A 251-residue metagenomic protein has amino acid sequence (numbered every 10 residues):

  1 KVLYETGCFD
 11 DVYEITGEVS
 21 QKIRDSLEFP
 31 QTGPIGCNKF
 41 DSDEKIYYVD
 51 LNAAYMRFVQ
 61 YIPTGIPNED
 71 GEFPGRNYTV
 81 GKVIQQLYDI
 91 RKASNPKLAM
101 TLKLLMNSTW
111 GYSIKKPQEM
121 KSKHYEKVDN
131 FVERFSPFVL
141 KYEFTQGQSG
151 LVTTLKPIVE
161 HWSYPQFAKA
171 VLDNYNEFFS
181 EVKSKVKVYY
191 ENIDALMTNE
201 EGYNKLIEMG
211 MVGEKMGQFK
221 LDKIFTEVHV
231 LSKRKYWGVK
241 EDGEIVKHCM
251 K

Functional and structural regions predicted by a protein language model:
K1-K251: Conserved acidic
